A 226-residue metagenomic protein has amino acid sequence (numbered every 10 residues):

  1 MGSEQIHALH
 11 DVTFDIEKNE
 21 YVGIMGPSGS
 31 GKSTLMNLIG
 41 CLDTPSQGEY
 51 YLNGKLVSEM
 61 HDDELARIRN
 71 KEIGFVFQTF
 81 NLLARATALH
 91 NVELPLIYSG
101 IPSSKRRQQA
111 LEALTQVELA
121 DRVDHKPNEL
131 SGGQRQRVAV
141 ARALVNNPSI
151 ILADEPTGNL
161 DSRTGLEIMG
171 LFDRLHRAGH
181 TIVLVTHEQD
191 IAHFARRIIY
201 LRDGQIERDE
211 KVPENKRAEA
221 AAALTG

Functional and structural regions predicted by a protein language model:
M1-L201, I206: ABC family nucleotide-binding domain
Q205-G226: Conserved beta-strand-loop-alpha-helix hinge in the C-terminal portion of ABC ATPase nucleotide-binding domains
